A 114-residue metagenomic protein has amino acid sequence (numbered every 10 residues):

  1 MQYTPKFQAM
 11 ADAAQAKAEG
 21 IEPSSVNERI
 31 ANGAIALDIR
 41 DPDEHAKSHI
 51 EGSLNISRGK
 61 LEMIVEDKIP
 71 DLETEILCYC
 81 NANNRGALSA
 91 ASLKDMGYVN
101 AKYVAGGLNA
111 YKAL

Functional and structural regions predicted by a protein language model:
M1-I35, P42-E75, N81-L114: Rhodanese-like catalytic fold shared by cysteine-dependent sulfurtransferases and DSP/PTP-type phosphatases
